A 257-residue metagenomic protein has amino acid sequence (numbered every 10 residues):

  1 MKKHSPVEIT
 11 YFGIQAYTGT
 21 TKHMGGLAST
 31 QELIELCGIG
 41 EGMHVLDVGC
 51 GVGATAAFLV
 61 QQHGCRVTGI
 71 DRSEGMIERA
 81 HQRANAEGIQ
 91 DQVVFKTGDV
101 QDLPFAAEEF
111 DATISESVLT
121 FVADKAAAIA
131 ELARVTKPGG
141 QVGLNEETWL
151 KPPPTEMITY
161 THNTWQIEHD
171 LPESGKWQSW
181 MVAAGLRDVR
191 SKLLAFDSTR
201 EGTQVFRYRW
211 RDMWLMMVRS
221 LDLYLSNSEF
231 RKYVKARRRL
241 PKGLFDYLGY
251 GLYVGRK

Functional and structural regions predicted by a protein language model:
H23-E41: Conserved alpha-helix/loop element of class I SAM-dependent methyltransferases that forms part of the SAM/SAH-binding
L46-V48, V52-D102: Class I SAM-dependent methyltransferase SAM/SAH-binding core
Q101-A112: A short acidic, Gly/Pro-enriched loop at the edge of an enzyme's catalytic core that lines a small-molecule cofactor
A112-D124: A short SAM/SAH-binding and catalytic strip from SAM-dependent methyltransferases
A126-Q141: A short glycine-rich, Lys/Arg-flanked "PGG" loop and its adjoining helix->strand segment in the class I
E147-E168: Short, glycine-/aromatic-enriched active-site segment of Class I SAM-dependent methyltransferases
D170-A184: Short alpha-helix
R190-K257: Conserved Class I S-adenosyl-L-methionine
